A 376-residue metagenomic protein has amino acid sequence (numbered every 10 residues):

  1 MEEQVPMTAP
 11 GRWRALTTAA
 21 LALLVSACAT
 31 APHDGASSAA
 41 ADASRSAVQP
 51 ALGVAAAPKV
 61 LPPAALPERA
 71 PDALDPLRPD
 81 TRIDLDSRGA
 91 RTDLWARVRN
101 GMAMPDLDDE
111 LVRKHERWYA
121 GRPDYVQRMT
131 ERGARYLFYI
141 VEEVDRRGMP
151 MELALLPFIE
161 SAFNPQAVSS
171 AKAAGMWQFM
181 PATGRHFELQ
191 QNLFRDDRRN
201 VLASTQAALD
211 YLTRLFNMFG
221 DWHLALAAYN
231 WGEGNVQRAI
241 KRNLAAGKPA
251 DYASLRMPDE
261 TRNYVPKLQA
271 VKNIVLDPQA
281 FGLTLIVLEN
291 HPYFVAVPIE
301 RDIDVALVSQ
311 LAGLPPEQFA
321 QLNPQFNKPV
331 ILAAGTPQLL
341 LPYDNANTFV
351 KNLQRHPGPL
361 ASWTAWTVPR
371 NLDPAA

Functional and structural regions predicted by a protein language model:
E3-T17: Bacterial N-terminal signal peptides that target proteins for export
T17-S26: Bacterial N-terminal signal peptides
C28-G148: An acidic, Gly/Ser/Thr/Pro-rich helix-cap/linker signature
E110, K114, R128, R132-R135 (+14 more regions): Extracytoplasmic/secreted proteins, especially bacterial periplasmic and envelope-associated proteins
K114-R128, F163-S170, Q178-G220, I240-L255: Substrate-binding clefts and substrate-entry loops adjacent to catalytic sites of polymer-processing enzymes acting on
M149-Q166, A225-W231, A320-N323: Short, functionally critical alpha-helical segments immediately adjacent to catalytic or ligand/cofactor-binding
I286-A312, P316, P359-A376: Primarily a LysM-type cell-wall glycan-binding module
L322-H356: Extracellular LysM carbohydrate-binding repeats and other cell-envelope/extracellular binding modules
